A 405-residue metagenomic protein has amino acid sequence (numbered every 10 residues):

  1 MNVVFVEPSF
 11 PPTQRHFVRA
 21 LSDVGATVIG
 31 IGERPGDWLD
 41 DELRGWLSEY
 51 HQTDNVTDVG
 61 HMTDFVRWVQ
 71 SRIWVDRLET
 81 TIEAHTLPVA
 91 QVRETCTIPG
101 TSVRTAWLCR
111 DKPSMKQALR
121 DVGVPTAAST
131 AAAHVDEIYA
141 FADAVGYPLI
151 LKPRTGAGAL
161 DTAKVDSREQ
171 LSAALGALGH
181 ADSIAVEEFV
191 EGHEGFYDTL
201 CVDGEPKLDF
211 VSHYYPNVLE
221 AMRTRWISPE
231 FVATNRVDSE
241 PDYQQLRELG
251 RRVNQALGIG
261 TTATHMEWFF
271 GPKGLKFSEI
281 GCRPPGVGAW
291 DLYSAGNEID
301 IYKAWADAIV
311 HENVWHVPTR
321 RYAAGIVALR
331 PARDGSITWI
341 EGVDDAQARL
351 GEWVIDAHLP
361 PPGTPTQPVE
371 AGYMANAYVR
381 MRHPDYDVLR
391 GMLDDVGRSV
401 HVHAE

Functional and structural regions predicted by a protein language model:
M1-T105, D136, P331, L359-M374 (+1 more regions): ATP-binding N-terminal substructure of ATP-dependent carboxylate-amine bond-forming enzymes
E94-T162: A conserved helix-loop-beta module that forms one wall/lid of the active-site cleft in ATP-utilizing catalytic domains
P125-S129, A144, P148-L151, T162-F196 (+2 more regions): Conserved ATP-binding module of the ATP-grasp superfamily
A163, E188, T234-N235, S294 (+1 more regions): Short, well-ordered beta-strand elements within core beta-sheets of diverse protein domains
E188-I259, A263, F270, F277 (+2 more regions): ATP-dependent carboxylate/phosphate-activation module, predominantly the ATP-grasp catalytic core and closely related
G260-M266, W315-R320, H403-E405: Flexible, glycine/charged-enriched surface loops at secondary-structure junctions
T264, A346-P365: A structural supersecondary motif
D307-G351: A glycine-rich beta-turn/hairpin centered on an aromatic-Pro dipeptide
